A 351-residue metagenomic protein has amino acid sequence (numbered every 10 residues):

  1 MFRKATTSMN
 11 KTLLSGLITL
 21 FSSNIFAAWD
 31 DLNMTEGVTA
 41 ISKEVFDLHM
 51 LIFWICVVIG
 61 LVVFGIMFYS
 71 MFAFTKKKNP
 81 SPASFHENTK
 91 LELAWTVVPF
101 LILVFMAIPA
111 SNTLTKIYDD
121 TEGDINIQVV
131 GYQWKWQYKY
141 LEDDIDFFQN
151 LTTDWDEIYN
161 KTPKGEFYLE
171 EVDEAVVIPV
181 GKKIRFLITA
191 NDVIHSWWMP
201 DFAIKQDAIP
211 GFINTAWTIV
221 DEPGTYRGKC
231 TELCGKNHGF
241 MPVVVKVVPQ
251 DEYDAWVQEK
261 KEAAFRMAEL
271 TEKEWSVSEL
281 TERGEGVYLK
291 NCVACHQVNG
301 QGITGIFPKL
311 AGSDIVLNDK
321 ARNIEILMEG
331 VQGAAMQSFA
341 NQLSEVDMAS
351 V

Functional and structural regions predicted by a protein language model:
M1-A28: N-terminal secretory/membrane targeting signals
A28-L51, M71-E282: Non-transmembrane, membrane-proximal soluble domains of secreted or membrane proteins
C56: Active-site-proximal cofactor/substrate-binding loop regions of enzyme domains
G60-F74: Alpha-helical transmembrane segments
D119, G235, Q258-F265, L289 (+3 more regions): Sec-exported extracytoplasmic/periplasmic mature domains
A216-I219, L310-N318, F339-Q342: Short, contiguous acidic/charged loop-to-helix segments that flank catalytic cores in large enzymes
M241, T304-A311, E329-V351: Axial heme c-ligation environment in periplasmic c-type cytochrome domains
V277-F307, A311-E329: Sequence/structural segment immediately N-terminal to covalent heme-attachment motifs in c-type and related
